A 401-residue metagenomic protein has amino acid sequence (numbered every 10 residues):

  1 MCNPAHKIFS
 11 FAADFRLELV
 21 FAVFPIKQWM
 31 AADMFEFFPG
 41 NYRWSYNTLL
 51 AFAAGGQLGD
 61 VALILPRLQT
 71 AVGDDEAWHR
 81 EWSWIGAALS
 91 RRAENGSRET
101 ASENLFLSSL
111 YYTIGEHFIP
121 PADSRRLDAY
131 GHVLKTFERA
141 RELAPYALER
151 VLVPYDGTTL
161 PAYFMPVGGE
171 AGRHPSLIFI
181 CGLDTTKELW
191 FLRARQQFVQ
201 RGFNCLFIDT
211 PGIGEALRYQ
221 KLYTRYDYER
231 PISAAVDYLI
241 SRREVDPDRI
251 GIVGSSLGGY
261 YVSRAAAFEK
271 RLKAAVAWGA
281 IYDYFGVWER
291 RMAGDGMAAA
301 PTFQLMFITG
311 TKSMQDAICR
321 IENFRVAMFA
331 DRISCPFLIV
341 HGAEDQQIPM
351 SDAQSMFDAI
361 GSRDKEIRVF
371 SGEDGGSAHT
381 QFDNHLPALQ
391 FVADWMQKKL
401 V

Functional and structural regions predicted by a protein language model:
W82, G131-G169: N-terminal cap/lid segment of alpha/beta-hydrolase-fold proteins
Y223-R243: Alpha/beta-hydrolase active-site loop
A265-A317, C335: Hydrolase active-site cap/lid region
I333, I339-H341: Short beta-strand/loop motif that positions the catalytic acidic residue of the alpha/beta-hydrolase fold
P349-D358: Short alpha-helix in the alpha/beta-hydrolase fold that links the catalytic acid
I360-G376: Catalytic histidine neighborhood in serine/cysteine hydrolases with alpha/beta-hydrolase-type architecture
E373-H385: Catalytic histidine-centered segment of alpha/beta-hydrolase-like enzymes
F382-V401: Catalytic active-site module of serine/aspartate enzymes centered on a nucleophile-bearing elbow/loop
